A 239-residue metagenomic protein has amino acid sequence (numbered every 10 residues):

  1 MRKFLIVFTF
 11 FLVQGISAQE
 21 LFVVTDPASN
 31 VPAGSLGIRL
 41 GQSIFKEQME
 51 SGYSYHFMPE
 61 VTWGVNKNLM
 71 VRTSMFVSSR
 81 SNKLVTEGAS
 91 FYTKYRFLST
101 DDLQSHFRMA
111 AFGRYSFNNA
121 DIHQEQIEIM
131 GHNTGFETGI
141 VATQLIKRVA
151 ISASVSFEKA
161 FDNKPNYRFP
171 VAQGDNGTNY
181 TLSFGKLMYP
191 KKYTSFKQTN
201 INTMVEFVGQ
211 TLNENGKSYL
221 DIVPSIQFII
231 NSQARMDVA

Functional and structural regions predicted by a protein language model:
R2-L5, E20-F22: Short, basic/polar N-terminal leader/transit segment immediately after the initiator methionine
K3-V13: Sec-dependent N-terminal signal peptides
A18-N163, V171-A239: Transmembrane beta-barrel domains of Gram-negative outer membranes and organellar outer membranes
